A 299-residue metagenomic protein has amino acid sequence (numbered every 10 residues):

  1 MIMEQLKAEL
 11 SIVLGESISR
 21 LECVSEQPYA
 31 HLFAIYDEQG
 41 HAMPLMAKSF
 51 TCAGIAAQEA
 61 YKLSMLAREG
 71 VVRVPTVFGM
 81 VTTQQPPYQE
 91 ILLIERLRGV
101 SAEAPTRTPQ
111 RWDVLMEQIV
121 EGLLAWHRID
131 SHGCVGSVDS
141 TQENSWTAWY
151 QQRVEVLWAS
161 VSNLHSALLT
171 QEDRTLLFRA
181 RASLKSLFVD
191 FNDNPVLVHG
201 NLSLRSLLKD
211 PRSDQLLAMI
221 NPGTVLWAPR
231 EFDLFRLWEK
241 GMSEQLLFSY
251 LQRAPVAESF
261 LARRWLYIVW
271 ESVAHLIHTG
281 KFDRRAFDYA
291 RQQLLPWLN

Functional and structural regions predicted by a protein language model:
I2-L14, T82-Q85, P109-W112, M116-E117 (+3 more regions): An alpha-helical support segment within catalytic cores of ATP-dependent transferases
L14-C23: Conserved N-terminal boundary motif of the eukaryotic protein kinase catalytic domain
E22-E143: ATP-binding pocket architecture of kinase catalytic cores
L63, Q110-R111, D214-Q215, F235-W238 (+2 more regions): Glycine-rich, phosphate-binding/catalytic loops in enzymes
E172, Q252-P255, H275-N299: ATP/Mg2+ or Mg2+-diphosphate-binding catalytic cores that bind nucleotide phosphates or diphosphates via glycine-rich
N194-L197, S203-A262: Active-site Asp-x-Gly
R264-A274: Hydrophobic alpha-helical segments that form the core of small-molecule binding pockets and/or dimer interfaces
